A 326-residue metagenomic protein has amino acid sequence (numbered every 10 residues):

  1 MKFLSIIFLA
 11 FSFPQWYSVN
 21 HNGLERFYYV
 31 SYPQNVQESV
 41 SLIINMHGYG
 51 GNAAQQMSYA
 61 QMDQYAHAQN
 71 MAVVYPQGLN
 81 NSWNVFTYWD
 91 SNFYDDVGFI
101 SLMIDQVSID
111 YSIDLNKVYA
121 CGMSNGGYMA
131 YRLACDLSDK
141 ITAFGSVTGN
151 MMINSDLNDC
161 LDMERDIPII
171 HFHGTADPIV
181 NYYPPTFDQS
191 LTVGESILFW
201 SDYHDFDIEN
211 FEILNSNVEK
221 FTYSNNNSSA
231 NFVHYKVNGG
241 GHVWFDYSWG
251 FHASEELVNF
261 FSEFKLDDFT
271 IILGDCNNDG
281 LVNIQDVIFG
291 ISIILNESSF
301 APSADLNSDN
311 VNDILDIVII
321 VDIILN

Functional and structural regions predicted by a protein language model:
K2-P14: Sec-dependent N-terminal signal peptides
F13-L42, M57, A68, A72 (+7 more regions): A domain-start/cap signature at the N-terminus of enzymes
Y17-Y32, Q37-Y119, Y128-R132, D136 (+1 more regions): Serine-hydrolase catalytic machinery in alpha/beta-hydrolase-like enzymes
I44-G50, T148, H173-G174, N238: The conserved beta1-alpha1 loop
A53-Q56, D90-G98, C135, F187-G194 (+4 more regions): Soluble non-cytosolic domains of exported or imported proteins
G78-L79, T175-P178, P185, G239-G241: Acidic beta-to-alpha connecting loop that harbors the catalytic carboxylate
P168-F172, S190-T192, W200-F269: C-terminal catalytic histidine-bearing segment of alpha/beta-hydrolase fold enzymes
D268-N326: Cellulosome-associated attachment modules in secreted, modular CAZymes
